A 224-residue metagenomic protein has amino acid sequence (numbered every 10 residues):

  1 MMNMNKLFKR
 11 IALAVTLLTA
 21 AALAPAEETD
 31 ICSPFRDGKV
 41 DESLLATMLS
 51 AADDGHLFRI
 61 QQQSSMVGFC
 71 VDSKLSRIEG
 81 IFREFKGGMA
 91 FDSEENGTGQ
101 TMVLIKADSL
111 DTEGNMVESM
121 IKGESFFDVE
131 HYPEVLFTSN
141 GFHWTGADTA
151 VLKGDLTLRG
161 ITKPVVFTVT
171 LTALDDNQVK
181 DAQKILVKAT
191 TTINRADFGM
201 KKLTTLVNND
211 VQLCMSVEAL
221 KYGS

Functional and structural regions predicted by a protein language model:
N3-A12: Bacterial N-terminal signal peptides that target proteins for export
T19-A21: N-terminal signal peptide c-region/cleavage motif recognized by signal peptidases
P25-S224: Low-complexity, acidic/polar, glycine-enriched regions of mature
